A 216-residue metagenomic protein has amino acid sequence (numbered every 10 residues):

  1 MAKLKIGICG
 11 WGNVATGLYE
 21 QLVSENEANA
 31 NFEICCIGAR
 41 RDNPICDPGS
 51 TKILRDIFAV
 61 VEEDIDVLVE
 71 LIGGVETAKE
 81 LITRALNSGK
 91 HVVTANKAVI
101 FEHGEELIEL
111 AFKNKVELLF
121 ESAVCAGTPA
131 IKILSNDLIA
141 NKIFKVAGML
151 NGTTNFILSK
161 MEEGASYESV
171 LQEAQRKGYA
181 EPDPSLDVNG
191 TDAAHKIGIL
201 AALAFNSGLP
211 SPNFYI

Functional and structural regions predicted by a protein language model:
I6-I8, E70: Hydrophobic Val/Ile/Leu positions in short beta-strands of Rossmann-like dinucleotide-binding domains
W11: Glycine-rich Rossmann-fold phosphate-binding loop(s) that bind the pyrophosphate of adenine dinucleotide cofactors
A15-T16: N-terminal Rossmann-fold NAD(P) dinucleotide-binding loop
S24-D47: NAD(P)-binding Rossmann-fold cofactor-contacting core
T51, S88-H91, N114-V116: A short helix->loop->beta-strand "cap" motif at the edges of active sites that frequently abuts
I57-A95: Rossmann-fold NAD(P) dinucleotide-binding segment
K79, T83-R84, K97-S135: Rossmann-fold NAD(P)-binding glycine/threonine-rich loop
K160, S169-I216: Substrate-binding/catalytic subdomain of NAD(P)-dependent oxidoreductase enzymes
